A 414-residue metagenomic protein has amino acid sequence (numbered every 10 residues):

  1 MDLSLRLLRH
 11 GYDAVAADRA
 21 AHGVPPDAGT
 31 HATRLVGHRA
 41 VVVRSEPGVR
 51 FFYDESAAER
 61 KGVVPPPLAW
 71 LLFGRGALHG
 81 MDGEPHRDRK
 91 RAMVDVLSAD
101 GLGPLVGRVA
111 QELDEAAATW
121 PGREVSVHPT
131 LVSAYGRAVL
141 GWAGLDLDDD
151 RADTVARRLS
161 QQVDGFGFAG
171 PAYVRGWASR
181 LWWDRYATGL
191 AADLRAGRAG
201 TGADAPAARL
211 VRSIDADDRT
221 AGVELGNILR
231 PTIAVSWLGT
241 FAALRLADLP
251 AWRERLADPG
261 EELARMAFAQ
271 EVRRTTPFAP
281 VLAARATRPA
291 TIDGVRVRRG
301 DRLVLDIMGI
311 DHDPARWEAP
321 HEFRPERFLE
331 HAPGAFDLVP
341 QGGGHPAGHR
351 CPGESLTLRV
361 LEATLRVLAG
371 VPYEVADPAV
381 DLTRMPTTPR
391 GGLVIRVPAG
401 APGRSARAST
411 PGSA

Functional and structural regions predicted by a protein language model:
M1-A414: Cytochrome P450
